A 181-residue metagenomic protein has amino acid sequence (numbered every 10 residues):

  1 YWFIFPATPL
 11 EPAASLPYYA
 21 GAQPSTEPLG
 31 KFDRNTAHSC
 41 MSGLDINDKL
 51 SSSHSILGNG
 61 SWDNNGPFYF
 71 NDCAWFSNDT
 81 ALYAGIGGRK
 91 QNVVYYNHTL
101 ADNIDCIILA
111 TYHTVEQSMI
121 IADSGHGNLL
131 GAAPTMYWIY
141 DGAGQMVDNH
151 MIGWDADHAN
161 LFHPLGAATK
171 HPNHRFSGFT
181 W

Functional and structural regions predicted by a protein language model:
W2-W181: Extracellular beta-rich repeat passengers
